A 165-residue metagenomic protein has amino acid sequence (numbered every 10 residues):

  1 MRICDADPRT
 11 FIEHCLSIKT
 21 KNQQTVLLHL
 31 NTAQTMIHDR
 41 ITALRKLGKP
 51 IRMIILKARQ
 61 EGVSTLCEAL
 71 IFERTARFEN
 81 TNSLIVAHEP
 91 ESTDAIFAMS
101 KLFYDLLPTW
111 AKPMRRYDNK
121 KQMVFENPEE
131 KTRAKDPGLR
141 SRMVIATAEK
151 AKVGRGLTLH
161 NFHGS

Functional and structural regions predicted by a protein language model:
M1-S165: Phosphate/NTP-binding elements of NTP-utilizing enzymes
